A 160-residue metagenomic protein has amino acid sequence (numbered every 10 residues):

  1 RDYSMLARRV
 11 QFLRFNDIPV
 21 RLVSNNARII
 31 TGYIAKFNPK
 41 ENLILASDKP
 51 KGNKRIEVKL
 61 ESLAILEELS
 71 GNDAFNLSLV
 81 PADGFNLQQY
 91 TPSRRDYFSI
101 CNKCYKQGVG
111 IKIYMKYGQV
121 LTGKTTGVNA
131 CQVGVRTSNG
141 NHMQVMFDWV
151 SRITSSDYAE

Functional and structural regions predicted by a protein language model:
R1-V120, R136-E160: Short glycine-rich, low-complexity segments
C131: LysM (lysin motif) carbohydrate-binding repeats in extracellular/periplasmic proteins that recognize
